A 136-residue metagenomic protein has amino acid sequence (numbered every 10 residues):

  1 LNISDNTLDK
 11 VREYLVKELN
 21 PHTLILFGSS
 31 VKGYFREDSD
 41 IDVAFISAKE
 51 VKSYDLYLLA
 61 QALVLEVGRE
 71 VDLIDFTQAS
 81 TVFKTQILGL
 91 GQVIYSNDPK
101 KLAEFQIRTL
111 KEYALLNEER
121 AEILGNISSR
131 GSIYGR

Functional and structural regions predicted by a protein language model:
L1-T23, V31-G33, A48-R136: Catalytic core of pol beta-like nucleotidyltransferases
R36-S39: Short glycine/proline-enriched turns and hinge-like loops at secondary-structure junctions
A44-I46: Short hydrophobic/aromatic beta-strand micro-patches that form the beta-sheet surface supporting nucleotide- or nucleic
